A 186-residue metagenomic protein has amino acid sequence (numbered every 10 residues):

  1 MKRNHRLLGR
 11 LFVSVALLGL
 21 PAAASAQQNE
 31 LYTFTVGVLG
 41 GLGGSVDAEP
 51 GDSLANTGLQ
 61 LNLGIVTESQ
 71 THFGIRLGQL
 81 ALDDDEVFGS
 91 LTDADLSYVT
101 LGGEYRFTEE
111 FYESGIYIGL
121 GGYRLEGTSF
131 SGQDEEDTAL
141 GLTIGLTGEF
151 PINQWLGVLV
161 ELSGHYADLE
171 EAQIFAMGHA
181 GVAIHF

Functional and structural regions predicted by a protein language model:
M1-Y32: Cleavable N-terminal export/targeting peptides
S25-A81, L120, F175-H185: Short glycine/proline- and aromatic-enriched beta-strand/turn motifs that initiate or cap beta-hairpins
Y32, S53-L59, D93-V99, Y112 (+2 more regions): Residues that define the transmembrane beta-barrel architecture of outer-membrane proteins
G41-E49, L80-F88, G122-F130, S163-E170: Sequence/structural signature of outer-membrane beta-barrel proteins
L63-T67, Y105-E109, G148-F150, Y166 (+1 more regions): Residue-level signature of outer-membrane beta-barrel architecture
S69-I75, F111-E113, F150-V158: Repeated loop/turn-to-beta-strand initiation elements of outer-membrane beta-barrel proteins
Q79-V87, F150-F186: Predominantly the C-terminal beta-signal and adjacent terminal strand-loop region of outer-membrane beta-barrel
E86-G115: Helix-adjacent hinge/juxtasegments
